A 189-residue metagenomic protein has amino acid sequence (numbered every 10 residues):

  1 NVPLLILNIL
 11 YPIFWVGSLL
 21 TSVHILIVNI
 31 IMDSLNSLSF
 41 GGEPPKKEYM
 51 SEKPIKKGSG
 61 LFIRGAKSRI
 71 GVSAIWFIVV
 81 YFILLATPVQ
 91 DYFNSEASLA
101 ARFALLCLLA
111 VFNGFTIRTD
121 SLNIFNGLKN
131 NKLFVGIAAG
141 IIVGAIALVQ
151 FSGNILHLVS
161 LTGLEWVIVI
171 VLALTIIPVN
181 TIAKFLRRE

Functional and structural regions predicted by a protein language model:
N1-S121: Membrane-embedded transport module
I9-G17, Q90, I146-T162: Transmembrane helix-loop junctions at the membrane interface of multipass transporters and ion channels
V28-M32, L106-N113, I141-L148, A173-N180: Alpha-helical transmembrane segments of multi-pass membrane proteins
V80-L84, G140-I155: Hydrophobic alpha-helical transmembrane segments in multi-pass integral membrane proteins
F93-S98, V159-E165: Interfacial loop-to-helix junctions that mark the boundaries of transmembrane helices in multi-pass membrane
N126-V135: Cytoplasmic-side transmembrane-helix entry/capping segments in multi-pass membrane proteins
T162-I177: Small-residue-rich transmembrane alpha-helices that serve as helix-helix interface/gating elements in multipass
I182-E189: Membrane-interface capping segments at transmembrane-helix boundaries
